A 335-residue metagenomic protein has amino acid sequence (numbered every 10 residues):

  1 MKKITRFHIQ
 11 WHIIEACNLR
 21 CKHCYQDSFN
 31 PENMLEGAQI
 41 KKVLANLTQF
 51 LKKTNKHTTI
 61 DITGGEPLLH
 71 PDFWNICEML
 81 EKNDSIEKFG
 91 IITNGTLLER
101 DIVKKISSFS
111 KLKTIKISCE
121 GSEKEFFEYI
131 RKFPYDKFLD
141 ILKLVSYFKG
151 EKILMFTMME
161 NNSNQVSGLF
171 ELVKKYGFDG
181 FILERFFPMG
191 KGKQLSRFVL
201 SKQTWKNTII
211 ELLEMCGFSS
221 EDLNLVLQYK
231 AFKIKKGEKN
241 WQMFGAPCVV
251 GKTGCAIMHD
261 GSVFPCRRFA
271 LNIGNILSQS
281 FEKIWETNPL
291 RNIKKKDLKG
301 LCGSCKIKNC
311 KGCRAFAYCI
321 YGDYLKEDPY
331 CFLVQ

Functional and structural regions predicted by a protein language model:
M1, D27, E238, V263 (+1 more regions): Flexible mid-to-C-terminal extensions adjoining Fe-S/redox cofactors in radical SAM and related proteins
M1-K113: Conserved alpha-helical substructure of the radical SAM core
K2-Q10, G245, N292-K296: Ferredoxin-like iron-sulfur electron-transfer modules
F7, K56-T58, G251, R267 (+1 more regions): Exposed loop/turn and edge beta-strand positions of beta-sandwich/beta-sheet ligand-binding modules
H12, N30-L35, S108-T114, S118-V250 (+3 more regions): Radical SAM enzyme [4Fe-4S]-AdoMet core and its adjacent flexible, acidic and glycine-rich loops/tails across
I14, N18, K22-Y25, V249 (+2 more regions): Cys/His/Pro-rich metal-binding microdomains
S28, G64, T93, C119 (+3 more regions): Residues that line or immediately flank small-molecule/substrate-binding pockets and catalytic motifs
